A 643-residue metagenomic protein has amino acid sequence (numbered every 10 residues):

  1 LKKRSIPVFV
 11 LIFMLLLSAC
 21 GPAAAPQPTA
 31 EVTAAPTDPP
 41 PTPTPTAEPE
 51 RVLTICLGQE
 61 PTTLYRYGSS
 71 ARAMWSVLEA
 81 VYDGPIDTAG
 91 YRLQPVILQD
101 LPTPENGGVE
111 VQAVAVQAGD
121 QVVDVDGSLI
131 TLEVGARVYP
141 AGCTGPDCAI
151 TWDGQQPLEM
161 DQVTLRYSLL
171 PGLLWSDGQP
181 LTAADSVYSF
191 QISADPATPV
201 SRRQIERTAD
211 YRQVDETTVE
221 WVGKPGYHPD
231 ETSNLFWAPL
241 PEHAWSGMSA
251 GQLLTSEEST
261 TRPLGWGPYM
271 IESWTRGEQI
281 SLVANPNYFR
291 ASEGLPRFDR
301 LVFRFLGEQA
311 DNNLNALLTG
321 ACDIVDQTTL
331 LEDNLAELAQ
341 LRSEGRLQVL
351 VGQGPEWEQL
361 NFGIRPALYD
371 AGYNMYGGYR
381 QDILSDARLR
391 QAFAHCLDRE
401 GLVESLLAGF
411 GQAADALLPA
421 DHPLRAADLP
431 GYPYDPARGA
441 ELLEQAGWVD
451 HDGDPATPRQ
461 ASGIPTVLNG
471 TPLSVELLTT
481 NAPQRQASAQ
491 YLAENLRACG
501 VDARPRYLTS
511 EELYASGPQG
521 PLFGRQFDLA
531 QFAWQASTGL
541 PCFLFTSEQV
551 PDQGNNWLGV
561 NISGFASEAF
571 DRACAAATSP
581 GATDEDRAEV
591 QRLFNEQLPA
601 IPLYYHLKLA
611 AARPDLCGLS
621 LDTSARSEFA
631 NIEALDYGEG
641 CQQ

Functional and structural regions predicted by a protein language model:
L15, S76, T275-I280, A284-P286 (+5 more regions): Detector for C-terminal structural segments
V52-L57, L181-Q191, E216-V222, G226 (+9 more regions): Alpha-helical secondary-structure segments
C56-P157, L264: N-terminal lobe/hinge region of extracytoplasmic solute-binding protein
L57-E79, D83-D87, I97-Q99, A113 (+9 more regions): A structural "hinge/loop" feature
R92, A194-D195, E206, L235-V302 (+3 more regions): Gly/Pro-rich hinge or "lid" segments in bacterial periplasmic/extracellular proteins
T164-S168, L174, P180-V187, S201-G251 (+2 more regions): Surface-exposed binding/hinge segments that line and control ligand-binding clefts or catalytic entry sites
L169-L170, D185-V187, I192, E257-T260 (+3 more regions): Ligand-site clamp/hinge motif
S193, P199-S201, A209-V214, E272-V283 (+4 more regions): Extracellular/periplasmic solute-recognition and catalytic clefts
